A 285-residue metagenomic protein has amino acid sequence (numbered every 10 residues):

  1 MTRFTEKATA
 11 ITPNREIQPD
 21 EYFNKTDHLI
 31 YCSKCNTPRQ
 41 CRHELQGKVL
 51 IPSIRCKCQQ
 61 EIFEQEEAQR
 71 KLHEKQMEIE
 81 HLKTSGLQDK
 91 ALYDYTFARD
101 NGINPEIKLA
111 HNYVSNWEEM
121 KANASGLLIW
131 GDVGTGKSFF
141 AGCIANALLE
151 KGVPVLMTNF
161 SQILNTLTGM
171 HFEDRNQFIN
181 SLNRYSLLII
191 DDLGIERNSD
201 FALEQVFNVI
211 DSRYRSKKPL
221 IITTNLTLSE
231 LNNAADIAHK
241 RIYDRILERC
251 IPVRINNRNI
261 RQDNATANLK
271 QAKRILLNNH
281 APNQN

Functional and structural regions predicted by a protein language model:
M1-N101, A265-N285: A short, basic N-terminal segment
L87-A91, T96-L127: Pre-Walker A (pre-P-loop) alpha-helix and adjacent loop at the N terminus of AAA/AAA+ ATPase modules, a conserved
Y95, K151, R184-Y185, S216 (+1 more regions): Structured helix-beta-strand junction loops
P105-V114, A124, A145-Y185, R197-E204: Short glycine-rich substrate-engagement loop in P-loop NTPases that contacts/grips substrate
K121-A141: Walker A/P-loop nucleotide-binding motif
N165-L167, E196-N285: Replace "adjacent to P-loop NTPase cores in ATP/GTP-dependent enzymes" with "adjacent to NTP-binding cores
I189: SF2 helicase catalytic motif II
D192-L193: Walker B catalytic acidic pair
